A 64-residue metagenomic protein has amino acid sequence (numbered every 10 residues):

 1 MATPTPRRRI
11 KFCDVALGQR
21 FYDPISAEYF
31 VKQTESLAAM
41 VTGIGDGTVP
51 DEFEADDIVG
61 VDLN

Functional and structural regions predicted by a protein language model:
M1-A16: Mixed-charge, Lys/Arg-rich low-complexity intrinsically disordered regions
P4-T5, V49-N64: Intrinsically disordered, low-complexity, charged/polar segments
K11-C13, P24, S36: General helical structural elements
G18-F21, V59: Generic structural signal for buried aliphatic residues
S26-A27, V31-E52: Basic/aromatic-rich interaction segments and small domains that mediate binding to polyanionic partners
